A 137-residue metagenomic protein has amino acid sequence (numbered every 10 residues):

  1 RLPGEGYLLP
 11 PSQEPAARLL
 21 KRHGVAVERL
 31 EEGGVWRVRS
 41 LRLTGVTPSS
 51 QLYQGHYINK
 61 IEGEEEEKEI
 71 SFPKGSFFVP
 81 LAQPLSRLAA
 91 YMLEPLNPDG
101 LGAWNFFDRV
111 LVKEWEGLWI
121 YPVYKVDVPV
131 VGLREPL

Functional and structural regions predicted by a protein language model:
R1-L137: Intrinsic-disorder/low-complexity accessory segments
